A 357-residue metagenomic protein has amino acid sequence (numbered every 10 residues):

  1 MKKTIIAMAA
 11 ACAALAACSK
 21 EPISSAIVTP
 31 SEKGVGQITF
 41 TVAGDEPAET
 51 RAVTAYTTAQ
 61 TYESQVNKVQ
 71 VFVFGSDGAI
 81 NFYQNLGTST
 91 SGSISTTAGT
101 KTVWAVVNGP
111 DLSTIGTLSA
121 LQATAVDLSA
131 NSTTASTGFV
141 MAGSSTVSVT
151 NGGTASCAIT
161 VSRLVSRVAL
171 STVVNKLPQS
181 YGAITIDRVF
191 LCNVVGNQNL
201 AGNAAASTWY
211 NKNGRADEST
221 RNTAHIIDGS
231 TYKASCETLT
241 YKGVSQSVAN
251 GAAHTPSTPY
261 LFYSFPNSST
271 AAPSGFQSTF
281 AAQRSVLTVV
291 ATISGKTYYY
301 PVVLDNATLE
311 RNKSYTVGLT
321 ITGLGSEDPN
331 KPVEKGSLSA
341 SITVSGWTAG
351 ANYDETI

Functional and structural regions predicted by a protein language model:
M1-A16: Sec-dependent bacterial lipoprotein signal peptides
C18-I357: Extracytoplasmic cysteine-anchoring/structural motifs
